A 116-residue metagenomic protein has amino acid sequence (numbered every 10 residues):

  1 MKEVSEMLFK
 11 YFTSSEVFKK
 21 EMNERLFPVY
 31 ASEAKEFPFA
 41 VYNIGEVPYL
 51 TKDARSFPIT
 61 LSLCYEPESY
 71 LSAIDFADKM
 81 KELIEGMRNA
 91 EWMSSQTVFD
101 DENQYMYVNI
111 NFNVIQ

Functional and structural regions predicted by a protein language model:
M1-T51, L71, D75-D78: Small/polar-rich, solvent-exposed N-terminal microdomains that initiate assembly or binding
M1-Y11, N43-S56, W92-Q116: Short, charged interaction patches at domain edges and termini
E21-E24, N89-S94: A short coil-to-beta-strand element that immediately follows conserved catalytic motifs
E33-F37, P67, G86, Y105 (+1 more regions): Short alpha-helical interface elements
F37, S56-P58: Extracytoplasmic
T51-D53, Y65-S69, E85-N89, Q116: Glycine-rich loops and low-complexity Gly/Arg-rich segments that provide flexible linkers or classic glycine-based
T60-E85: Mid-chain, well-packed structural core segment of small domains
